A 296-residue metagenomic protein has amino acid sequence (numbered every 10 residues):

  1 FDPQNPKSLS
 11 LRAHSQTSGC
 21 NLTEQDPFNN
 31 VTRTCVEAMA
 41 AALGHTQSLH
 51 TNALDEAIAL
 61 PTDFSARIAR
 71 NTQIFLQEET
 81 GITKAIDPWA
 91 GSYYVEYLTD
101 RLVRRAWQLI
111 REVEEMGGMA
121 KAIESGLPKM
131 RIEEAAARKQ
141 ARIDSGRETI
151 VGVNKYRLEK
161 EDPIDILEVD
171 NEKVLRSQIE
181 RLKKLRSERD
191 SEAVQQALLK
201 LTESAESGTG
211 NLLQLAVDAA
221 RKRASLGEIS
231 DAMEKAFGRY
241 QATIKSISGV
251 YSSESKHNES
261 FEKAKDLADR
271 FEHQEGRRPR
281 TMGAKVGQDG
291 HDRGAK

Functional and structural regions predicted by a protein language model:
F1-E24, M39-I58, F75-E96, M116 (+2 more regions): Core alpha/beta catalytic barrel or barrel-like domain that forms the active/cofactor pocket in diverse metabolic
Q25, T62-D63, D292-R293: Ordered, soluble secondary-structure elements with a strong preference for glycine-centered loop motifs and nearby
F28-M39, F64-R70: Conserved alpha/beta core surface patches that mediate binding of polyanionic ligands
R33-E37, A136-K139, A264-R270: Glycine-rich, charged/polar anion/phosphate-binding loops that engage phosphate groups from diverse ligands
T62-D63, N71-K263: Flexible, glycine-rich loop/tail regions that form catalytic "lids" or insertion modules at the edges of active sites
S204-G208, K265-P279: Glycine-rich phosphate/diphosphate-binding loops that line cofactor/substrate pockets in enzymes
L215-A219, R280-G287: Short glycine-rich or small-residue beta-strand-to-loop segments that form or flank ligand, phosphate, metal/Fe-S
K285-K296: Glycine-rich phosphate/diphosphate-binding loop of Rossmann-like nucleotide-binding domains
